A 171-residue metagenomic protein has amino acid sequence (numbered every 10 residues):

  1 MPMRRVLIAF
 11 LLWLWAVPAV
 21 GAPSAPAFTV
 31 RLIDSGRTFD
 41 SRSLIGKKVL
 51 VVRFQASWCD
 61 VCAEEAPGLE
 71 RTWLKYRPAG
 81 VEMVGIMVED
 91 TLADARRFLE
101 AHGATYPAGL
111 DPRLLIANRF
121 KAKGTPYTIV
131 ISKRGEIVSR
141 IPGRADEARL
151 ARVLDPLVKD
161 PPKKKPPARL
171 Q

Functional and structural regions predicted by a protein language model:
A16-V17: N-terminal signal peptide c-region/cleavage motif recognized by signal peptidases
T29-V49: A short beta-strand-turn-helix
G46, R97-T105, D111-P156: Thiol/disulfide oxidoreductase modules built on the thioredoxin-like
K47-L50, Q55-W58, G124: Short pre-active-site segment immediately N-terminal to redox-active cysteine/selenocysteine motifs in thiol-based
V51-V52, M83, T128: Hydrophobic beta-strand anchors of alpha/beta hydrolase catalytic cores
F54-R71: Conserved redox-active cysteine motifs that mediate thiol-disulfide chemistry, especially di-cysteine Cys-X(1-2)-Cys
E64, L74-R113, T125: Conserved segment of the thioredoxin-like fold in thiol-based oxidoreductases
P162-Q171: Non-globular targeting/processing and membrane-anchoring segments
